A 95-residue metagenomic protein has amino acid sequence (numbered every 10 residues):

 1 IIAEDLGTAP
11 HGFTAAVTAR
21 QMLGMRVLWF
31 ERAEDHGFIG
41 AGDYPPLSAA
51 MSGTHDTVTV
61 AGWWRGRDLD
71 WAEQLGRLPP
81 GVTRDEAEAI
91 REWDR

Functional and structural regions predicted by a protein language model:
I2-R95: Catalytic cores of glycan-processing enzymes that make or break glycosidic bonds
